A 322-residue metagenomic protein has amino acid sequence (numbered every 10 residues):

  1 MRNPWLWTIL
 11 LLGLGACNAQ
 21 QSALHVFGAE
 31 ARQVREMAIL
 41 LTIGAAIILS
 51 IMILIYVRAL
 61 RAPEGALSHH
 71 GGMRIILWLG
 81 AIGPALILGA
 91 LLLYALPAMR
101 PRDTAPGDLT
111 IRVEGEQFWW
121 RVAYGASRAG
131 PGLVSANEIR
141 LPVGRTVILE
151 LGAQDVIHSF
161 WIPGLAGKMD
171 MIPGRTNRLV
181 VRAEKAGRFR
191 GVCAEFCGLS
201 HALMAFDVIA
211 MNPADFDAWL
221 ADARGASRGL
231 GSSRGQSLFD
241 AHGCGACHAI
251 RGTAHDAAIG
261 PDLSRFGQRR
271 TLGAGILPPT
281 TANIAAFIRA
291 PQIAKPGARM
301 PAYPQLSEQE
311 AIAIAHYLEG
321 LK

Functional and structural regions predicted by a protein language model:
M1-A19: N-terminal secretory/membrane targeting signals
W5, A38, T42-I43, L77-W78: Hydrophobic alpha-helical transmembrane segments
L11-G13, T42-Y56, A81-L91: Hydrophobic alpha-helical transmembrane segments of multi-pass integral membrane proteins
N18-E36, P63-A258, G275-P296, A302-H316: Non-transmembrane, membrane-proximal soluble domains of secreted or membrane proteins
V26-P63: Membrane-embedded alpha-helical segments of integral membrane proteins
L321-K322: Short, solvent-exposed mixed-charge patches
